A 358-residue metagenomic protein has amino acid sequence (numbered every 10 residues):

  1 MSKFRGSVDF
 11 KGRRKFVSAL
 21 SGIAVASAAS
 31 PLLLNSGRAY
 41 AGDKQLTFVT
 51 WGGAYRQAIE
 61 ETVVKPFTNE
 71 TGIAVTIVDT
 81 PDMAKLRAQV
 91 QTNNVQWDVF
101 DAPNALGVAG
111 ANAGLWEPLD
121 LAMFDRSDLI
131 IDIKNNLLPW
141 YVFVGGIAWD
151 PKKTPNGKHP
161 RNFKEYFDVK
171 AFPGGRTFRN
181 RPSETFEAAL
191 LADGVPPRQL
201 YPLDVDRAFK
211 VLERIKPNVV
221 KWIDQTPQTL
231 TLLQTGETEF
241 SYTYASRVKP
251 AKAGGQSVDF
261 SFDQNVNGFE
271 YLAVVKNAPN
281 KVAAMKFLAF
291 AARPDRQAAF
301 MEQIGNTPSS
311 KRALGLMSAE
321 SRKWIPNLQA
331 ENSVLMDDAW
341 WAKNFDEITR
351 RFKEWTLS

Functional and structural regions predicted by a protein language model:
M1-P31, G37: N-terminal secretory signal peptides
G42-A109: Early extracytoplasmic/lumenal segment of secretory-pathway proteins
G53-A58, V95-V220, D224-Q234: Extracytoplasmic ligand-binding site segments that recognize negatively charged/polar headgroups
K85-Q89, G107, F163, T229-L232 (+3 more regions): Short, hydrophobic alpha-helical packing/hinge segments within bilobed ligand-binding/sensory domains
G107-A111, Q234, E239-S257: A ligand-binding cleft/hinge motif common to bilobed small-molecule-binding domains
R126-L129, F143, D206-I215, K252-A278 (+1 more regions): Periplasmic-binding protein-like
T231, E331-S358: Conserved C-terminal helix/tail region of periplasmic/extracytoplasmic solute-binding proteins
E270, V275-L335: Mature extracytoplasmic/periplasmic domains
